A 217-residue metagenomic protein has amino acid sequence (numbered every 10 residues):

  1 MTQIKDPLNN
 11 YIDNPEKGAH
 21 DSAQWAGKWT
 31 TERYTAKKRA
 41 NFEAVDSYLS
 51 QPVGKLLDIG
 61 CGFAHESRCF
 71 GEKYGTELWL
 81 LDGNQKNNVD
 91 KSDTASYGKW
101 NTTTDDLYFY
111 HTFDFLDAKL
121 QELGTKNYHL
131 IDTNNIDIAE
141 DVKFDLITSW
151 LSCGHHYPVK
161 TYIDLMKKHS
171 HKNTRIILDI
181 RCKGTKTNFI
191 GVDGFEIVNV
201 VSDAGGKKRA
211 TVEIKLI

Functional and structural regions predicted by a protein language model:
I4-L49: Class I SAM-dependent methyltransferase Rossmann-like catalytic core, especially the SAM/SAH-binding loop
V53-G62, W79: Conserved class I S-adenosyl-L-methionine
F63-G75: Conserved SAM-binding loop of SAM-dependent methyltransferases across substrates and taxa, primarily the Class I
Y97-D137: S-adenosyl-L-methionine
I136-I147: A short acidic, Gly/Pro-enriched loop at the edge of an enzyme's catalytic core that lines a small-molecule cofactor
D145-P158: A short SAM/SAH-binding and catalytic strip from SAM-dependent methyltransferases
K160-K172: A short glycine-rich, Lys/Arg-flanked "PGG" loop and its adjoining helix->strand segment in the class I
N173-R181: Conserved beta-strand signature within the Rossmann-like core of class I S-adenosyl-L-methionine
